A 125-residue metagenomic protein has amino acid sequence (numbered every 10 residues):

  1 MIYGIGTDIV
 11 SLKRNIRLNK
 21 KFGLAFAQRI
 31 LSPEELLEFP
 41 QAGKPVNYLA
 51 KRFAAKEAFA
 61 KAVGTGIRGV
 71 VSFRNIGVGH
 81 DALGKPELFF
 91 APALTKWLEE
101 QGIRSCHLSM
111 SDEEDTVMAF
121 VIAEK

Functional and structural regions predicted by a protein language model:
M1-K125: Core catalytic alpha/beta fold that binds nucleotide/phospho-ligands
